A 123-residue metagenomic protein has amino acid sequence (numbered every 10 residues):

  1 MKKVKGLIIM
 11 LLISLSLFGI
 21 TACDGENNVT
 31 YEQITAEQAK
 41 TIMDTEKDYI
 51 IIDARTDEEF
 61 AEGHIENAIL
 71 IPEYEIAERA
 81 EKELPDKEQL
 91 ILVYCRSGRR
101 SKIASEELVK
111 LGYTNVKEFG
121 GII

Functional and structural regions predicted by a protein language model:
K2-I50, A54-E62: Flexible, polar/low-complexity N-terminal or interdomain linker segments that lie immediately upstream of folded
Y31-Q33, I51, A68-L70, V116-E118: Conserved beta-strand scaffold positions in the cores of enzyme catalytic domains, especially in NTP/NDP-utilizing
K40, I69, S105-E106: Residues within alpha-helical segments
E46-K47, R55, G63-E66, D86-L90 (+1 more regions): Extracytoplasmic
A54-E78: N-terminal, post-signal-peptide region of Sec/Tat-exported proteins
A77, E81-I123: Catalytic cysteine-centered active loop of the rhodanese-like fold, especially the PTP/DSP P-loop
